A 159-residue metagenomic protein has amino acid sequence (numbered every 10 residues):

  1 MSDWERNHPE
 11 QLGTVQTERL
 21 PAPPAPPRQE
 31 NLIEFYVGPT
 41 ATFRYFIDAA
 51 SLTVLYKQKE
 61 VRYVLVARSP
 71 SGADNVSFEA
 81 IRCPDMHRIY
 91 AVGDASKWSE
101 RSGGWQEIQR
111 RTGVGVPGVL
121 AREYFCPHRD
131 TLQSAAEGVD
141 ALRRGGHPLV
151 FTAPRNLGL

Functional and structural regions predicted by a protein language model:
M1-D74, F78: N-terminal secretory signal peptides
M1-L32, G113-L159: N-terminal trafficking/processing presequences and adjacent post-cleavage segments of proteins routed to secretion
Q11-T14, T42-I47, A73, M86 (+4 more regions): Generic marker of "main functional regions" within proteins
P39, A49, A67, Q109 (+2 more regions): Generic alpha-helical secondary structure signal
T40, R88, L157-L159: Mature, folded catalytic cores of secreted/periplasmic enzymes
E60-G72, S96-R101, Q106, D140-N156: Aromatic-residue detector
S71-L132: An exposed acidic His-Trp-rich patch
